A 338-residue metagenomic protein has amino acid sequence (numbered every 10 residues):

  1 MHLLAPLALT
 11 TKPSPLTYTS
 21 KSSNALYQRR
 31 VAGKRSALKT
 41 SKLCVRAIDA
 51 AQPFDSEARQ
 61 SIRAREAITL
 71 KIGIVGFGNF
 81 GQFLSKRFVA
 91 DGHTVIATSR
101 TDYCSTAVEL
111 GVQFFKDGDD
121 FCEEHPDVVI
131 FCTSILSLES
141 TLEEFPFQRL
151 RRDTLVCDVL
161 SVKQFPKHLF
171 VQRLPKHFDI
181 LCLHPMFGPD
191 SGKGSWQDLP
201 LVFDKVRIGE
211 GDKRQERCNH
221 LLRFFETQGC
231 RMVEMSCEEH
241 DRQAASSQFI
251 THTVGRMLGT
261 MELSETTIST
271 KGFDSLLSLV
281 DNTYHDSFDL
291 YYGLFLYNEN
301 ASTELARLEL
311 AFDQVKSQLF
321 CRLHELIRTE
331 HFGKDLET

Functional and structural regions predicted by a protein language model:
M1-D49: N-terminal chloroplast transit peptides
A5, K116-L155: Rossmann-like NAD(P)-binding element
S41-K116, D120: NAD(P)+-binding Rossmann beta1-loop-alpha1 motif at the extreme N-terminus of oxidoreductases
G73-I74, F131, F203: Hydrophobic Val/Ile/Leu positions in short beta-strands of Rossmann-like dinucleotide-binding domains
C132-I135, L160-S161, V206: Short glycine-/small-residue-rich Rossmann-like dinucleotide-binding loops
L155, V159-W196: Rossmann-fold NAD(P)-binding glycine/threonine-rich loop
D198-Y284: Internal alpha-helical scaffold of NAD(P)-dependent oxidoreductase catalytic cores
S264-T338: Interdomain hinge/lid region at the active-site interface of Rossmann-like NAD(P)-dependent oxidoreductases
